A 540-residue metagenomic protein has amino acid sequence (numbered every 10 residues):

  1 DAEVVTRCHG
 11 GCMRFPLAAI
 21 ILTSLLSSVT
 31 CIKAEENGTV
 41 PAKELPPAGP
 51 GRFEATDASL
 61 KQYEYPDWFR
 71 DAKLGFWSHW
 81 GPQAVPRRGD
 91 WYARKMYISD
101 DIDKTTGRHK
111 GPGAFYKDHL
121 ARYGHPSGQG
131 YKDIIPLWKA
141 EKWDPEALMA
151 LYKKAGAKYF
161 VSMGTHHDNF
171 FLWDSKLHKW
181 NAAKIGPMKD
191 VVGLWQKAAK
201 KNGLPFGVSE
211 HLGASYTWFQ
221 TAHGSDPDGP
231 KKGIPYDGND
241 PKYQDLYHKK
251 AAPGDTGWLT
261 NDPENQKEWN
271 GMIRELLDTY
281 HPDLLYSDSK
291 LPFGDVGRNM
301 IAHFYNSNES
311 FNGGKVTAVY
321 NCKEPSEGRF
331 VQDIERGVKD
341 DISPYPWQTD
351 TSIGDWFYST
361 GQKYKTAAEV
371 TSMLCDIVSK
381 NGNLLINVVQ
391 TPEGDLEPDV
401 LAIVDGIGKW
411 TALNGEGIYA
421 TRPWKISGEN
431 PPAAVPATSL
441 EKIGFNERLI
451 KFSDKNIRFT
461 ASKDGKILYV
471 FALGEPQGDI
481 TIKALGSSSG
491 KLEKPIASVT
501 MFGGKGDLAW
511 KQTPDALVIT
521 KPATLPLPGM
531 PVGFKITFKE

Functional and structural regions predicted by a protein language model:
V4-A19: Bacterial N-terminal signal peptides that target proteins for export
P16-S28: Bacterial N-terminal signal peptides
T30-K33: Sec/Tat signal peptide C-region and signal peptidase I cleavage site
E35-E540: Mature catalytic domains of secreted/periplasmic carbohydrate-active enzymes
